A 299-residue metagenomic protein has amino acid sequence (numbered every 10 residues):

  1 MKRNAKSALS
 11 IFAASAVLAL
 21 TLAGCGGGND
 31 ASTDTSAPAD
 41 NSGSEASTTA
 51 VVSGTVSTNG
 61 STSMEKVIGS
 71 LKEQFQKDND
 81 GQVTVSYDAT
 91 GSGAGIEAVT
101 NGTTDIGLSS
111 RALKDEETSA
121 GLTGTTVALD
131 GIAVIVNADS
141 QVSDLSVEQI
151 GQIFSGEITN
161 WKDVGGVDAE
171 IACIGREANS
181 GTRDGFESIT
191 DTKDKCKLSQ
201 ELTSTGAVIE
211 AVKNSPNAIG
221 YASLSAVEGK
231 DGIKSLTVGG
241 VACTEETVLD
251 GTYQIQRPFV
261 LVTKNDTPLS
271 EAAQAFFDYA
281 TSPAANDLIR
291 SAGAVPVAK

Functional and structural regions predicted by a protein language model:
K2-F12: Bacterial N-terminal signal peptides that target proteins for export
K2-N4, G26-G93, E97-K299: Exported/periplasmic ABC-transporter solute-binding proteins
A13-L18: Hydrophobic helical h-region of N-terminal Sec-dependent signal peptides in bacterial secretory/periplasmic proteins
A19-G24: C-terminal motif of bacterial Sec signal peptides marking the signal peptidase cleavage site
